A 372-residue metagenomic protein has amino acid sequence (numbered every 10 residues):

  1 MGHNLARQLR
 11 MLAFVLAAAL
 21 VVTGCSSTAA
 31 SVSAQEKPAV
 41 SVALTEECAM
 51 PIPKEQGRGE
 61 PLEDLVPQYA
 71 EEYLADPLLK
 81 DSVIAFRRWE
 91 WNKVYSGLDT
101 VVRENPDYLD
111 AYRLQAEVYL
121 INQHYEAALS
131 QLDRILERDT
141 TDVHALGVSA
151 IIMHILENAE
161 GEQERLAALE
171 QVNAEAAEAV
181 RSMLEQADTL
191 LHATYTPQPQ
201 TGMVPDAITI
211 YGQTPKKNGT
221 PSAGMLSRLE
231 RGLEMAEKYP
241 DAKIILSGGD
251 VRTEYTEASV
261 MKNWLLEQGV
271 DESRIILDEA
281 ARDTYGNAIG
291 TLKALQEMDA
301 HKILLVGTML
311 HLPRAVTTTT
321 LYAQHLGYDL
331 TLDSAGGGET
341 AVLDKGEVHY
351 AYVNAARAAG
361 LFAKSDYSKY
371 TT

Functional and structural regions predicted by a protein language model:
M1-H3, L321-Y322: Short secondary-structure boundary/capping segments
G2-A13: Bacterial N-terminal signal peptides that target proteins for export
A18-A19, S41: Residue-level signal for mature regions of secreted extracellular proteins and peptides
V22-G24: C-terminal motif of bacterial Sec signal peptides marking the signal peptidase cleavage site
S26-T28: Bacterial signal peptide processing site
A30, E36-R103, L109-R138, V143 (+3 more regions): A structural signal for short, hydrophobic/glycine-enriched beta-strand patches
V353-T372: Low-complexity, Gly/Ser/Thr/Pro-rich intrinsically disordered linker/tail segments
